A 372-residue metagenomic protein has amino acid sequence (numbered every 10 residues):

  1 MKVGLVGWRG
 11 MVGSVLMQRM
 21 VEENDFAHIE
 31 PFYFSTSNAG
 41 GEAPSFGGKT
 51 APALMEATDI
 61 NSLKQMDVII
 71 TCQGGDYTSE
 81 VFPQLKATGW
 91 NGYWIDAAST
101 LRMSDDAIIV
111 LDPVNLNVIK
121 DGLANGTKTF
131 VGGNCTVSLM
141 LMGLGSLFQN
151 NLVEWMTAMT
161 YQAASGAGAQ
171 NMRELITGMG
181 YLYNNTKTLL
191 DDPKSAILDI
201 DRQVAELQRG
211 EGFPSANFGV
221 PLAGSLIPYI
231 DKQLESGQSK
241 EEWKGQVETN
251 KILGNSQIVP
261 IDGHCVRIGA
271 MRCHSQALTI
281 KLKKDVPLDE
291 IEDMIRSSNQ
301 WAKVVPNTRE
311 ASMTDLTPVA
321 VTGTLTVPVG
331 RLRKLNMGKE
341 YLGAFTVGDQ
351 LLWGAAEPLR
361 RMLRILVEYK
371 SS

Functional and structural regions predicted by a protein language model:
M1-N217, I258-P260, V327-P328, L332-M337 (+2 more regions): N-terminal Rossmann-like NAD(P) cofactor-binding subdomain of oxidoreductases, focused on the glycine-rich
I69, A164-S372: Charged docking surfaces used in two-component/phosphorelay signaling
